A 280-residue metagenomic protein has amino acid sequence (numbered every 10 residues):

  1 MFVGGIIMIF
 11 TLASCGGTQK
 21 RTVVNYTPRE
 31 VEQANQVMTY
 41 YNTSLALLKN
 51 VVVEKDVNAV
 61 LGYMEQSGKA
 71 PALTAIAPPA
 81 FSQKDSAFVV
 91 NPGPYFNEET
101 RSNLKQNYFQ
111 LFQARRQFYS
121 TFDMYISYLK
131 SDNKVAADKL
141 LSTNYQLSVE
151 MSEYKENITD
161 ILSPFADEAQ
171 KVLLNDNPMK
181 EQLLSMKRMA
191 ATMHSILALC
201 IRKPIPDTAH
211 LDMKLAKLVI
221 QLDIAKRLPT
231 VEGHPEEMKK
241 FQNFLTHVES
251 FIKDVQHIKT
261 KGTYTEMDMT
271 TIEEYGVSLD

Functional and structural regions predicted by a protein language model:
M1-V3: Bacterial N-terminal signal peptides that target proteins for export
T11-S14: C-terminal motif of bacterial Sec signal peptides marking the signal peptidase cleavage site
Q19-A72, D138-Y145, V172-H194: Immediate post-signal-peptide N-terminus of mature secreted/exported proteins
L48-G62, Y95-F96, F122-N133, I196-D207 (+2 more regions): Secondary-structure edge/capping motif, primarily at the C-terminal ends of alpha-helices and the immediately following
A59-V135: Post-signal peptide N-terminal segment of secreted/secretory-pathway proteins
Y119-V149, Q256-E273: Polar/charged, Q/E/K-enriched amphipathic alpha-helical segments with strong coiled-coil propensity that act as
A137-F241: Extended amphipathic alpha-helical interaction segments
M213-D280: A cross-kingdom marker for long, charged
